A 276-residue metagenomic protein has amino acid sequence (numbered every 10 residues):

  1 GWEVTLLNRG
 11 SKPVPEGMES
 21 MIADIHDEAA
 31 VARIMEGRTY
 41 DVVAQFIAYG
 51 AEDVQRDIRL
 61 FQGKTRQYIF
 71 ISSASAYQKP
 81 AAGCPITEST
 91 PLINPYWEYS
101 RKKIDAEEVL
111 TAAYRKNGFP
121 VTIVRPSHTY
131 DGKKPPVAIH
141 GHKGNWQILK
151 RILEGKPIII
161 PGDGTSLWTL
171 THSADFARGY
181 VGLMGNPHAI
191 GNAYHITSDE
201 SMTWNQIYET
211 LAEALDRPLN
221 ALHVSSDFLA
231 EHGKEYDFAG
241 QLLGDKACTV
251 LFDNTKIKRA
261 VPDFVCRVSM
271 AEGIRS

Functional and structural regions predicted by a protein language model:
W2, V268-S276: Amphipathic terminal alpha-helices
L7-S11, D24-I25: N-terminal Rossmann-fold cofactor-binding loop
E19-V42, Y49-I58: Conserved Rossmann-fold cofactor-binding substructure of NAD(P)-dependent oxidoreductases
S73-E98, A112-N117, K134, H140: Active-site "gating" loop of Rossmann-like NAD(P)-dependent oxidoreductase/epimerase domains
Y99-K103: Active-site YXXXK catalytic motif of short-chain dehydrogenase/reductase
E107-V137: Conserved beta-loop-beta element that borders a ligand/cofactor-binding pocket
H140-I148, P161-M184, G191-N192, Q206 (+1 more regions): Substrate-positioning beta->alpha
G182-L242, N254-T255, R259: Mid/C-terminal beta-alpha module of Rossmann-like enzyme folds, strongest in SDR-family dehydrogenases/epimerases
